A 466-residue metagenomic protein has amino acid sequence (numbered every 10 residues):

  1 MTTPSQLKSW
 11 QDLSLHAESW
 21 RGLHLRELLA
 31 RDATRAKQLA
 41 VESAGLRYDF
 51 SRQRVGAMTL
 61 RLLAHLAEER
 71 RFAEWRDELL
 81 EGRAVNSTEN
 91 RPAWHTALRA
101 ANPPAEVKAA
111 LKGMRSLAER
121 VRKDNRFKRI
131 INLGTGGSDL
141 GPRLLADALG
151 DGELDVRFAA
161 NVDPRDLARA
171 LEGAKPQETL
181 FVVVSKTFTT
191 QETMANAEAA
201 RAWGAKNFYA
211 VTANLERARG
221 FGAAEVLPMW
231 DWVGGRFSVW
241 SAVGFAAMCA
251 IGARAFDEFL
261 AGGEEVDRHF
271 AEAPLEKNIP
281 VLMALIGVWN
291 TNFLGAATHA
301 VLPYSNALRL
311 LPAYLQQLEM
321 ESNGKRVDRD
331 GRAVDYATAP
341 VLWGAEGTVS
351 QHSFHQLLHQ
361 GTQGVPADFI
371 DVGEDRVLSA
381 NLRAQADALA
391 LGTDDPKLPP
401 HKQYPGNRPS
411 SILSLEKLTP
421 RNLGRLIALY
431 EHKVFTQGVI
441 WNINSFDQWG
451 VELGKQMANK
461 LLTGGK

Functional and structural regions predicted by a protein language model:
P4-S9, H16-L29, A33-D124, K128 (+2 more regions): Extended, charge-enriched "interface" segments that sit outside catalytic cores
M58, A64, R70-R71, E264-E265 (+2 more regions): Terminal amphipathic helices with adjacent charged low-complexity linkers/tails
S116-A273: Glycine-rich phosphate-binding loops that contact phosphosugars or nucleotide phosphates
R129-G134, F181-T187, T298-S305, V341 (+1 more regions): Short glycine-rich or small-residue beta-strand-to-loop segments that form or flank ligand, phosphate, metal/Fe-S
W203-D368, G373-L378, L453-L462: Active-site phosphate/pyrophosphate-binding segments
H359-T362, I370-K417: Substrate-recognition/cap regions that form aromatic- and gly/pro-loop-enriched pockets for small-molecule ligands
R421-A428, I440: C-terminal target-recognition/interaction regions appended to catalytic cores
I440-K466: C-terminal amphipathic alpha-helical interaction region
